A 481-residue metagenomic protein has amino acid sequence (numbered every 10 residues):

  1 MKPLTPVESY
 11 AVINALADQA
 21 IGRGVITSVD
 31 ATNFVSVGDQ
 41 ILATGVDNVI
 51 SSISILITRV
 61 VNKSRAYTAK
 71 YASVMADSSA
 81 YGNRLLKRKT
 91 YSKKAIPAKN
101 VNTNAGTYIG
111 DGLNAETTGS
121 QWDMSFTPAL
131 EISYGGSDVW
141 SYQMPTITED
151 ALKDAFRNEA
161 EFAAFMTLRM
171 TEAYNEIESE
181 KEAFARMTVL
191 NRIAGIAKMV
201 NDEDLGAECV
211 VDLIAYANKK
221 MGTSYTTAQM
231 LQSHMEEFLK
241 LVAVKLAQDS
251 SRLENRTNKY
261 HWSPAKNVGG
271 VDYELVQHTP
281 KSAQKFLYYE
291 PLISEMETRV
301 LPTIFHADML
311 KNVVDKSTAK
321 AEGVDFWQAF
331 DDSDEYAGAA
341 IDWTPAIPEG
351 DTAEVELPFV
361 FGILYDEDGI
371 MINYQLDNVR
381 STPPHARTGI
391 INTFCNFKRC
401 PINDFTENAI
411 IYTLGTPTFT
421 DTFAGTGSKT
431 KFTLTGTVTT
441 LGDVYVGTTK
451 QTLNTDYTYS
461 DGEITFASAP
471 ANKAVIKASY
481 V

Functional and structural regions predicted by a protein language model:
M1-T68, A72, R299-T418: Extended, compositionally biased alpha-helical segments that mediate assembly or anchoring
L4-A11, V37-T44, N48, S52 (+6 more regions): Alpha-helix boundary/N-cap detector
V29, Y67-M75, E182, A194 (+2 more regions): Short glycine-rich, low-complexity/disordered patches
I50-P145: Assembly/oligomerization interface modules of large self-assembling protein complexes
R65, Y174-K181, A185, A243 (+2 more regions): Residue-level signal for secondary-structure boundary elements
L130-D204, G389-F397, T448: Long, contiguous amphipathic alpha-helices that act as assembly "spine/axial" helices in icosahedral shell and virion
K198-D331, A337-A339: Extended, solvent-exposed, turn-rich assembly/linker loops in the middle of proteins
T416-V481: Extended beta-strand solenoid/passenger and fiber regions
